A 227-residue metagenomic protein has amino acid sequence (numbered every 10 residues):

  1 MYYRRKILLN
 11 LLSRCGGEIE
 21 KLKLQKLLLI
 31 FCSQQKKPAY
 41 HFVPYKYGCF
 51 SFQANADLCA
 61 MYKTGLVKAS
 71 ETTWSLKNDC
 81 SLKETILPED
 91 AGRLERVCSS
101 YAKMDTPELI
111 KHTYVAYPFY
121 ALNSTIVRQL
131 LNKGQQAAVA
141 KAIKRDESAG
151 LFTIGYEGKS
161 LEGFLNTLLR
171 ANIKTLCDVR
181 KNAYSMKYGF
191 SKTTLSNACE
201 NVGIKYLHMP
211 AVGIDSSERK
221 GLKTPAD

Functional and structural regions predicted by a protein language model:
M1-E157, R170: Domain-edge interaction signal
K46-F50, K159, A183-S191: Acidic-and-aromatic substrate-binding clefts and catalytic sites of carbohydrate-active enzymes
L58, L165, L195-S196: Short amphipathic alpha-helical segments and helix-helix/interface helices
Y156-S160, D178: Short beta->alpha connector loops
L161-R170: Histidine-anchored nucleotide/phosphate-binding helix
L168, N182, C199-E200: N-terminal "domain-start" segment
K174-S185, H208-P210: A short beta-strand-loop structural module common to alpha/beta enzyme folds
M186-A226: Short, surface-exposed acidic-centric catalytic microdomains
